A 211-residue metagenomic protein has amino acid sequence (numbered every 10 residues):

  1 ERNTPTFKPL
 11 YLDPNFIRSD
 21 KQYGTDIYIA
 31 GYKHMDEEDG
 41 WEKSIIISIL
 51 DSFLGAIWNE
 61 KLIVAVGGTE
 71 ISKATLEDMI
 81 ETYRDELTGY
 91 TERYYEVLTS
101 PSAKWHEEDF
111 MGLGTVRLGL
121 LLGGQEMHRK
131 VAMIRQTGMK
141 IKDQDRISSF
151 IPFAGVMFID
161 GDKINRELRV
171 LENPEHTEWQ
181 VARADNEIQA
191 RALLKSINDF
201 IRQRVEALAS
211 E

Functional and structural regions predicted by a protein language model:
E1-E211: Bergerat-fold GHKL/Histidine-kinase-like ATPase
